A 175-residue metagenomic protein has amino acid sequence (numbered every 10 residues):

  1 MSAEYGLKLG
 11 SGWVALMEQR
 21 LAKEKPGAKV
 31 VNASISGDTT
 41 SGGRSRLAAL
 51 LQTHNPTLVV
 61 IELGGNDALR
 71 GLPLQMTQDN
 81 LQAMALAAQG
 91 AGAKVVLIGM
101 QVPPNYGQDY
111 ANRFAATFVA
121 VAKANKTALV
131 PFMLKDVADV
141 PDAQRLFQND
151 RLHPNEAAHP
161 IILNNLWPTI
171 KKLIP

Functional and structural regions predicted by a protein language model:
M1-G6: Short glycine-rich His-centered loop
G10-W13, T39-G43: Conserved donor sugar-nucleotide recognition element shared by glycan-biosynthetic enzymes
L16-P26, G42-P175: Alpha-helical cap/lid subdomain in secreted, periplasmic, or secretory-pathway luminal O-acyl-processing enzymes
G27-T39: A short beta-strand-loop structural module common to alpha/beta enzyme folds
